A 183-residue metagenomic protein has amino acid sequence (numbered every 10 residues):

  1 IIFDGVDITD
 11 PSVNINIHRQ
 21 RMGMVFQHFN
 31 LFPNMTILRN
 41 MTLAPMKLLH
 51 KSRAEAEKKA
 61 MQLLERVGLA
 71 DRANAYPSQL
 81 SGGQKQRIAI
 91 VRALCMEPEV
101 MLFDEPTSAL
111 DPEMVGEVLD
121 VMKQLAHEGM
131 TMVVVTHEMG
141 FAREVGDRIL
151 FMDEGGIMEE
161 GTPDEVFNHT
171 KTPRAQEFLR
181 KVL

Functional and structural regions predicted by a protein language model:
I1-P163: ABC family nucleotide-binding domain
D153-E154, E160-L183: C-terminal boundary and immediately downstream tail of ABC-type ATPase nucleotide-binding domains
